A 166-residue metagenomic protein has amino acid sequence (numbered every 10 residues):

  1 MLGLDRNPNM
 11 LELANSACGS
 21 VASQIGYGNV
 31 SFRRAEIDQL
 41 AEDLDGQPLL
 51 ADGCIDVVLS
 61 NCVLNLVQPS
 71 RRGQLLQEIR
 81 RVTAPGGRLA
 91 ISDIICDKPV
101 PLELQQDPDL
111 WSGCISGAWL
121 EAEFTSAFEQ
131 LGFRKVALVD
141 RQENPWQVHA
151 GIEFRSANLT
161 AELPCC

Functional and structural regions predicted by a protein language model:
M1-Q47: Class I SAM-dependent methyltransferase SAM/SAH-binding core
D38-Q39, L64, I94-P99, Q142-P145: Short "lid" loop at the C-terminus of a central beta-strand within the Rossmann-like core of SAM-dependent
V58-L59: Hydrophobic beta-strand segment of the Class I
C62, E78-R80, F128: Class I S-adenosylmethionine-dependent transferase superfamily signal
R72-R88: A short glycine-rich, Lys/Arg-flanked "PGG" loop and its adjoining helix->strand segment in the class I
I95-I115: Short, glycine-/aromatic-enriched active-site segment of Class I SAM-dependent methyltransferases
S116-G132: Short alpha-helix
L131-C166: C-terminal lobe and adjacent flexible extensions of AdoMet/dcAdoMet transferase-like proteins
